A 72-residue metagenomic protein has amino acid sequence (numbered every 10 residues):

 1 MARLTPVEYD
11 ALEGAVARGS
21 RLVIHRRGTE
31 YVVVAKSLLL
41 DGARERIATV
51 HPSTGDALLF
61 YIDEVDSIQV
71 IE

Functional and structural regions predicted by a protein language model:
M1-A15: Mixed-charge, Lys/Arg-rich low-complexity intrinsically disordered regions
V16-R18, V32, T54: Residues that act as N-cap/strand-start positions at coil-to-secondary-structure junctions
R18-R26: A short, Trp-centered hydrophobic/proline-enriched beta-strand micro-motif
H25-V32, L58-Y61: Short coil-to-beta-strand transition motifs
Y31-L40: Short beta-strand-centered aromatic/proline hotspots
L39-A57: Basic/aromatic-rich interaction segments and small domains that mediate binding to polyanionic partners
F60-I71: Structured surface patches comprising rigid loops and adjacent beta-strands/short helices at the edges of well-ordered
